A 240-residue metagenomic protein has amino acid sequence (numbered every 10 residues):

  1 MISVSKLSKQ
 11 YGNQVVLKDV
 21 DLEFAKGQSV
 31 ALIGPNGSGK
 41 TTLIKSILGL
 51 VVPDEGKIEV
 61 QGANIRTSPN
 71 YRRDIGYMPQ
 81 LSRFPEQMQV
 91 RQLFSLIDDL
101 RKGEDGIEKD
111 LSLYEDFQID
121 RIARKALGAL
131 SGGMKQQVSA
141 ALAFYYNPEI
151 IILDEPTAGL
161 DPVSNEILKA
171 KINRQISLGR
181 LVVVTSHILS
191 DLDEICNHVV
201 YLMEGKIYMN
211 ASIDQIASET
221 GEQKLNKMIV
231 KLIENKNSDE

Functional and structural regions predicted by a protein language model:
I2, L17-D19: Conserved structural motif at the start of ABC-family nucleotide-binding domains
I33-P35: The feature captures the beta-strand-to-loop junction immediately N-terminal to the Walker
L48: Helix-to-loop junction immediately C-terminal to a conserved catalytic motif
G56-Y71: Conserved ABC transporter NBD signature motif
S95, D105-I122: Conserved ABC ATPase "signature" region
I151-E155: Catalytic Walker B motif of ABC-type/P-loop ATPase nucleotide-binding domains
